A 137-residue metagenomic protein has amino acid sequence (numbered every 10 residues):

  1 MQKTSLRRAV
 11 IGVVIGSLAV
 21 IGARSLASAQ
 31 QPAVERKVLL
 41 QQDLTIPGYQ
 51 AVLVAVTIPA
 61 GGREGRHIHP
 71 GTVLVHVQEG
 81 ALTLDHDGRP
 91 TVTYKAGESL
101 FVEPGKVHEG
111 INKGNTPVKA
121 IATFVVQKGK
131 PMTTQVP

Functional and structural regions predicted by a protein language model:
M1-T4: N-terminal secretory signal peptides that target proteins for export/translocation
L6-I11: N-terminal export leaders
L18-L26: C-terminal segment of classical bacterial N-terminal signal peptides
Q30-V38, Q42-D43, P47-V52, I111-P137: Double-stranded beta-helix
D43-I46, I58-A60, G88-G105: Short acidic-glycine-tyrosine-enriched beta hairpin
Y49, G61-L74: A short beta-loop-beta micro-motif enriched in histidine and acidic residues
R66, L84-D85, H108-G114: Short beta-strand His + acidic residue motifs that chelate non-heme Fe in jelly-roll/DSBH and cupin folds
H69-G88, A96-E98, K128: Glycine- and acidic-residue-biased ligand/ion/polar-headgroup-sensing regions
